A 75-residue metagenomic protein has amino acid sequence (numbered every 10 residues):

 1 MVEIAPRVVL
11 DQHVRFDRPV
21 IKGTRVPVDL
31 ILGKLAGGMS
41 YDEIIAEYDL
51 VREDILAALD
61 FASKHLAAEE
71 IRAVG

Functional and structural regions predicted by a protein language model:
M1-E3: Intrinsically disordered, low-complexity regulatory regions of eukaryotic nuclear gene-regulatory proteins
A5-R25, I71-A73: Short, Lys/Arg-enriched anionic-surface-contact patches
P27-G75: Long, charge-rich, low-complexity alpha-helical segments
